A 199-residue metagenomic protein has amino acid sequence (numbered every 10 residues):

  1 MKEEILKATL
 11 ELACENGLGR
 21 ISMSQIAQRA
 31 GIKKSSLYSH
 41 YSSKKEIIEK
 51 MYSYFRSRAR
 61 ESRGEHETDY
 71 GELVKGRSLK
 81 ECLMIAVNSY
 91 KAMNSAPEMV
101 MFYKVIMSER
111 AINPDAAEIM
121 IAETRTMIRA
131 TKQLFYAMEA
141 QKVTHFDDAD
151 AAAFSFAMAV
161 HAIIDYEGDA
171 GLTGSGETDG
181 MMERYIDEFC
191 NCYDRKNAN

Functional and structural regions predicted by a protein language model:
E4, L12-E46, K50-Y54: Helix-turn-helix
A8, L12, S89, A159-Y166: Amphipathic alpha-helical interface segments
R58-S62, H66, P97, N113 (+5 more regions): A short secondary-structure junction motif
R60, E81, M93-M107, P114-A140 (+2 more regions): Amphipathic alpha-helical packing segments from all-alpha helical-bundle domains
R63-E98, A149-F156, M182: Hydrophobic alpha-helical connector segments
I121, E139-D187, N199: Hydrophobic/aromatic-rich alpha-helical bundle segments in the mid-to-C-terminal region
N191-N199: C-terminal effector-binding regulatory domain of bacterial HTH transcription factors
